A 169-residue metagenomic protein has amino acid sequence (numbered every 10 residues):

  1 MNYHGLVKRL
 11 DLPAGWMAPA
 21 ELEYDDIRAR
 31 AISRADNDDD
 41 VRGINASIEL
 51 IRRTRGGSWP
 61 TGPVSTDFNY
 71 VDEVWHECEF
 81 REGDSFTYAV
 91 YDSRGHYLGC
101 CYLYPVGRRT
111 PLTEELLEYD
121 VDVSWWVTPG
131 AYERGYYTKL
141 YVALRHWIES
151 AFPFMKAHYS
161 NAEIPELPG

Functional and structural regions predicted by a protein language model:
M1-G130, A143-G169: GNAT-family acyltransferases
A131-K139: Glycine-centered recognition micro-motifs in short, flexible terminal segments and loops
